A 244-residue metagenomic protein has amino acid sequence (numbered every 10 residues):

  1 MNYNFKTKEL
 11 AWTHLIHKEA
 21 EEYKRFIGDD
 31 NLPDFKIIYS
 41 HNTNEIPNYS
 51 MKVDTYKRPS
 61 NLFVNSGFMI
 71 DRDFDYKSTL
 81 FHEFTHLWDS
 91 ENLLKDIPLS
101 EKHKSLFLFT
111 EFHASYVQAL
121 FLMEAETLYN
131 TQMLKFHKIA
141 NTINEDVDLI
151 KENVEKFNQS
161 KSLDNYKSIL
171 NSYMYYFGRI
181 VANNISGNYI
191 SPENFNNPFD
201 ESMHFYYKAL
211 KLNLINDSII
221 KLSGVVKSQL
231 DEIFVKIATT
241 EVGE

Functional and structural regions predicted by a protein language model:
N2-V64, K236-E244: Auxiliary, metal-adjacent structural segments of Zn-dependent hydrolase domains
H41, S66-F68, T85: Short, flexible loop/turn elements at secondary-structure junctions
E45-R58, F84, W88, V117 (+5 more regions): A structural signal for the main folded, soluble domain(s) of proteins
K52-D54, L94, K102-K104: Terminal accessory regions of large proteins
V64-L80: Short pre-active-site segment immediately N-terminal to the catalytic Zn-binding motif
T79, E83-E91, F112: Catalytic glutamate of the conserved HExxH
S100-H137: Post-HExxH zinc-binding segment in Zn-dependent metallohydrolases
E145-E244: Pan-zinc metallopeptidase signature
